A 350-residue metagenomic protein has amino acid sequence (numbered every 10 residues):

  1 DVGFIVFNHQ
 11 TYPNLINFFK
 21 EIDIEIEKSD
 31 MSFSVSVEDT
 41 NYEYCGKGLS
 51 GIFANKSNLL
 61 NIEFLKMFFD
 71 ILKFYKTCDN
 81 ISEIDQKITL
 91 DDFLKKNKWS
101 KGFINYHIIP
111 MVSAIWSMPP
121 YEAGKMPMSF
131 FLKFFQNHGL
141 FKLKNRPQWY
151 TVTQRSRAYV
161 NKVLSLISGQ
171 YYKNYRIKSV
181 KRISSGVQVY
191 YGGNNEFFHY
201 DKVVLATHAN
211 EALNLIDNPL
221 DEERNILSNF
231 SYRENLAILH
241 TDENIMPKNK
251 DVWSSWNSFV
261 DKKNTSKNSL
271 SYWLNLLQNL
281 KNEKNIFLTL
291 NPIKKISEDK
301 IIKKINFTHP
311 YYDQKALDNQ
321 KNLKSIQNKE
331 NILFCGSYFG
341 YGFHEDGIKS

Functional and structural regions predicted by a protein language model:
D1-V6: Conserved N-terminal glycine-rich FAD pyrophosphate-binding loop of Rossmann-like flavoproteins
N8-M128, L132-K133: Mobile amphipathic helical/loop "lid" adjacent to a hydrophobic cofactor/ligand pocket
E27, Q170-Y172, L333: General small-molecule cofactor/ligand-binding pocket signal
C45-G48, I52, K267-S350: Conserved flavin/dinucleotide-binding core of flavoenzymes
K76, A206-I216, F339-S350: Conserved mid-domain beta->alpha element of the FAD-binding
P127-M128, V152, S156, G347: Conserved donor sugar-nucleotide recognition element shared by glycan-biosynthetic enzymes
K133-Y191, F198: Helical element adjacent to the flavin cofactor pocket in flavoenzyme catalytic cores
R176-P310: Mid-domain catalytic core of redox enzymes that form a hydrophobic substrate pocket/lid adjacent to a catalytic redox
